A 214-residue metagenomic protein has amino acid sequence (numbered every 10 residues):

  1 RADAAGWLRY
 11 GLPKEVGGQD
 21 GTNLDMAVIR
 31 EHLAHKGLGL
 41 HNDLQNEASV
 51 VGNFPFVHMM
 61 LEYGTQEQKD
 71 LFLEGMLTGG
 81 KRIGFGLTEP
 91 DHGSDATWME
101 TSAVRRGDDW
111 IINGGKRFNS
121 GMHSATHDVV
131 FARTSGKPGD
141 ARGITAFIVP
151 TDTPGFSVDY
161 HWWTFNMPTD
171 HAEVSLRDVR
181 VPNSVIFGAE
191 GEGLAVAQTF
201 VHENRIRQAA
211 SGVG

Functional and structural regions predicted by a protein language model:
D3-D70, E74-G80, S120-H127: Internal helix-loop-helix
G6, I29-G37, A132, V149-P154 (+1 more regions): Short Ser/Thr-interspersed hydrophobic loop/turn segments at strand-loop and sheet-helix junctions that line or gate
G79-L87, F131: A short, Trp-centered hydrophobic/proline-enriched beta-strand micro-motif
D91-M99: Active-site-adjacent elements of ketosynthase-type condensing enzymes
G93, R117-M122, F165-N166, R207: Glycine-rich phosphate/pyrophosphate-binding beta-alpha loops
A103-V104: A structural signal for short hydrophobic beta-strand segments in well-ordered beta-sheet cores
N113-D159: A short core secondary-structure module
F156-G214: Glycine-rich beta->alpha junctions and the first turn(s) of the following alpha-helix
